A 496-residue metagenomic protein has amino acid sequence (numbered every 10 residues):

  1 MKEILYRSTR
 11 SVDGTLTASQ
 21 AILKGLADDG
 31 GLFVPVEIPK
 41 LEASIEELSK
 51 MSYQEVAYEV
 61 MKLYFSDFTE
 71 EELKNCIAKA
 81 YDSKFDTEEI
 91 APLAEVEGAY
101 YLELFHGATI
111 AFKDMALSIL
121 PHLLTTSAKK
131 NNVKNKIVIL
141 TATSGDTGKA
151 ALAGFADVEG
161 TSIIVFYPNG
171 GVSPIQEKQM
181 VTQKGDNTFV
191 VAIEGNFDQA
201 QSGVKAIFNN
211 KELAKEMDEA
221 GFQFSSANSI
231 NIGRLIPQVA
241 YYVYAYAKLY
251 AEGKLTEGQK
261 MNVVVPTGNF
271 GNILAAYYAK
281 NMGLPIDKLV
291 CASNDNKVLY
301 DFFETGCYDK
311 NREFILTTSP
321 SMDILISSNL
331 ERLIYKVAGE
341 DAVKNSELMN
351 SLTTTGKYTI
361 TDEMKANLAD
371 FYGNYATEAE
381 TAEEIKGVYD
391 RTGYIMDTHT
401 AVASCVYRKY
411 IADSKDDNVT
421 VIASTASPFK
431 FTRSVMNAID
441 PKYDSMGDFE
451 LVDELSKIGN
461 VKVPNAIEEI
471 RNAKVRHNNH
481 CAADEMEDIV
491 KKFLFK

Functional and structural regions predicted by a protein language model:
M1-K496: PLP-dependent amino-acid enzyme catalytic core
